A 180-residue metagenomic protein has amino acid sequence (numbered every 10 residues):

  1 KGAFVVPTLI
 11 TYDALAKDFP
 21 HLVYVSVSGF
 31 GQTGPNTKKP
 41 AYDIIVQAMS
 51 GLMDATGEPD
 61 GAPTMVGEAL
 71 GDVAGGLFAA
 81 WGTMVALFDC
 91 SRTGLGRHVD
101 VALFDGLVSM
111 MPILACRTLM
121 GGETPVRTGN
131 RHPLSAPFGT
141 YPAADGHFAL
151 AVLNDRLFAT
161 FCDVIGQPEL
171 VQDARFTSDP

Functional and structural regions predicted by a protein language model:
K1, G106, L153: Short, well-ordered beta-to-alpha junction loops that form the rim of enzyme active sites and present histidine/acidic
K1-H98, L103: N-terminal helix-loop segment corresponding to the beta1-alpha1 unit of nucleotide/adenylate-binding folds
G29, G106, R175: Residues that form or immediately flank small-molecule/cofactor binding pockets and catalytic motifs
G76-R97, S109-G121, C162-E169, D173: Oxidoreductase and adenylate-handling cofactor-binding alpha/beta cores
V101-F104, L150-V152: Active-site-adjacent beta-strand anchor residues
L119-P133: A short, surface-exposed loop/turn module that caps and links secondary-structure elements
G129-P180: Conserved catalytic/cofactor-binding microenvironments
